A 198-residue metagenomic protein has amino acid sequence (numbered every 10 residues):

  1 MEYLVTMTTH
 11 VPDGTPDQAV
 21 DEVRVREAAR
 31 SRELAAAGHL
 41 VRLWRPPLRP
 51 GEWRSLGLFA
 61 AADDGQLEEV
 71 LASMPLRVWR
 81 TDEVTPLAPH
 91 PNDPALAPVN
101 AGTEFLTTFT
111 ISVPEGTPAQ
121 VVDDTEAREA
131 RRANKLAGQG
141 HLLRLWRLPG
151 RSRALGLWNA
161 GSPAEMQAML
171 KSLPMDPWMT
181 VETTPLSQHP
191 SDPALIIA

Functional and structural regions predicted by a protein language model:
M1-R42, R49, L87-L143, L148-S152 (+3 more regions): Short S/T/G/P-rich N-terminal loop/turn motif that feeds into the first structured element of a domain
R49-G51, L76, M175: Short glycine/serine/proline-enriched coil/turn segments at secondary-structure junctions
E52-R54, W79, G102, R151 (+1 more regions): Short connector loops at helix/strand junctions that flank enzyme active sites, especially segments positioning acidic
R54-A60, R153-N159: Short cationic amphipathic helices and targeting signals
A60-Q66, N159-E165: Helix N-cap motif at beta-to-alpha junctions
L67-P75, M166-P174: Short amphipathic alpha-helices in soluble, non-transmembrane regions that often serve as interface/regulatory elements
R77-P89, P177-Q188: Conserved short beta-strand edge segments in small beta-sheet-based binding/regulatory domains
